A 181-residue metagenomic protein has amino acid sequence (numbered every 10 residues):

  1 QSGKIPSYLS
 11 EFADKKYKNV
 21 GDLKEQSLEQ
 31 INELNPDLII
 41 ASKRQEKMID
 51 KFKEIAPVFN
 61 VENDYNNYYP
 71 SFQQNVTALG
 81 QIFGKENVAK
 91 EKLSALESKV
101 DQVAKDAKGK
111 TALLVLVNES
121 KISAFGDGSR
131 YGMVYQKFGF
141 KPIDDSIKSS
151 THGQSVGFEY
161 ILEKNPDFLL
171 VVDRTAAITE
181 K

Functional and structural regions predicted by a protein language model:
Q1-E33: A short, structured surface patch at a secondary-structure boundary
S2-G3, E25, L38, Q45-K47 (+3 more regions): Solvent-exposed loop/turn segments at secondary-structure junctions within structured extracellular/periplasmic domains
K16, S27, Q45-M48, F72-N75 (+5 more regions): Stable alpha-helical elements in mature extracytoplasmic
V20-S27, K148-F158: Short helix-initiation/N-cap motifs at beta->coil->alpha
N35-A41, P57, I161, N165-V171: Proline-aspartate-enriched helix->loop->beta-strand connector
K51-E119: Extracytoplasmic substrate-binding proteins
A124-G153: Alpha-helical, coiled-coil/dimerization segments enriched in small aliphatic residues
D167-K181: Structured C-terminal subdomain patch of bacterial secreted/periplasmic proteins
